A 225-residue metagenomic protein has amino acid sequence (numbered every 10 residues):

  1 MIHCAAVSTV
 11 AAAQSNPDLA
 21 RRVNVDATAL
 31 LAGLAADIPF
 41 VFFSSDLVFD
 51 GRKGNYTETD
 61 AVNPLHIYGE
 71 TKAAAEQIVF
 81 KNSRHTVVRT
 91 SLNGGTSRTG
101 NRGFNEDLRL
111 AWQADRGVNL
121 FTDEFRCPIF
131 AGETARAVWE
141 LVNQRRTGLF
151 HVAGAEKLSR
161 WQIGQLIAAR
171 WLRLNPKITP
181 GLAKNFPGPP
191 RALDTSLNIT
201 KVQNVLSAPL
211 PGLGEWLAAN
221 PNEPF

Functional and structural regions predicted by a protein language model:
M1-C4, F42, H151: Rossmann-fold scaffold of SDR-type NAD(P)-dependent oxidoreductases
M1-V23: NAD(P)H-binding glycine-rich loop region in Rossmannoid oxidoreductase-like domains and their noncatalytic homologs
S8, A29-N63: Conserved Rossmann-fold NAD(P)-dependent oxidoreductase catalytic core, especially the SDR/UDP-sugar
S15, L19-L30, T59-V62, H66 (+1 more regions): Glycine-rich NAD(P)-binding loop of the Rossmann-fold in SDR/ketoreductase-type enzymes
Q77-R126, G132-E133: NAD(P)-dependent short-chain dehydrogenase/reductase
L120-F125, F150-L158, V205: Glycine-rich Rossmann NAD(P)(H)-binding loop
A135-A137, Q144-P189, D194, F225: Mid/C-terminal beta-alpha module of Rossmann-like enzyme folds, strongest in SDR-family dehydrogenases/epimerases
L174, P190-F225: C-terminal amphipathic/interface module of NAD(P)-dependent oxidoreductases and related NAD-binding regulators
